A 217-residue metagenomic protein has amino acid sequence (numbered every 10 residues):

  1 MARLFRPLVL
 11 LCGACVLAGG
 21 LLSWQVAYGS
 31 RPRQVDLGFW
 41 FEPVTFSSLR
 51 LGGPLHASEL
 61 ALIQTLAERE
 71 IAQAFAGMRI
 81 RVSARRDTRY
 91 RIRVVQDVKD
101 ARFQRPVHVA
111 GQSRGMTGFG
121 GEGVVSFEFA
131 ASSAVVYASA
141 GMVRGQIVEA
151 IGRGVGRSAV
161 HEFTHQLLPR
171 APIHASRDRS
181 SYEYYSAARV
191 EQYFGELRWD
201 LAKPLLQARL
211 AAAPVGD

Functional and structural regions predicted by a protein language model:
M1-A14: N-terminal Sec-pathway targeting helices
G13-R33: Bacterial Sec-dependent signal peptides at the C-terminal "C-region" and cleavage site
V26-A67: Fold-level signature of zinc-dependent metallopeptidase catalytic domains
D36-W40, R93-V95, Y182-Y184: Soluble periplasmic/extracytoplasmic beta-strand elements of cell-envelope proteins
F41-P43, R86, A187: A mature extracytoplasmic/lumenal domain signature
S47-A61, S139-R144, Y193-L205: Short, polar loop/linker segments at the starts of domains and inter-domain junctions
A57-A175: Metzincin-family zinc-dependent endopeptidase catalytic domain
I147-D217: The catalytic-center signature of Zn2+-dependent metalloproteases
